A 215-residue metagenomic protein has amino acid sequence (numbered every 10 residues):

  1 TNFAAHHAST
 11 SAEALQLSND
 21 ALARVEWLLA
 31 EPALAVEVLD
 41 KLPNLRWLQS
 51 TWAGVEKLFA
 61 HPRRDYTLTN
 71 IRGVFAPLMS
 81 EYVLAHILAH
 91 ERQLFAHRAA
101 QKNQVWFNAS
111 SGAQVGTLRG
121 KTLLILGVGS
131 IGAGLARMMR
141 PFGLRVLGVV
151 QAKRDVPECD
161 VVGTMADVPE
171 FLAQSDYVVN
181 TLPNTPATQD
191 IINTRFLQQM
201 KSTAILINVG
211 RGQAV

Functional and structural regions predicted by a protein language model:
T1-W27: N-terminal glycine-/charge-rich "phosphate-binding" loop or analogous flexible N-terminal tail
S18-L22, L39-L42, L118, E170-A173 (+1 more regions): A short, aliphatic-rich alpha-helical micro-motif
R24-K102: Phosphate/diphosphate ligand-binding glycine-rich loop within oxidoreductases
D65, R119-T122, T194, T203: Phosphate-coordination loops involved in phosphoryl transfer and adenosine-cofactor binding
H97-G134: Glycine-rich NAD(P)-binding loop of Rossmann-like domains
A136, R140: Gly/Ala-rich phosphate-binding loop of Rossmann-like dinucleotide-binding domains, activating on the conserved
L147: Conserved beta-strand positions in the Rossmann-like core of class I SAM-dependent methyltransferases
A152-V215: Rossmann-like adenosine-cofactor binding region
